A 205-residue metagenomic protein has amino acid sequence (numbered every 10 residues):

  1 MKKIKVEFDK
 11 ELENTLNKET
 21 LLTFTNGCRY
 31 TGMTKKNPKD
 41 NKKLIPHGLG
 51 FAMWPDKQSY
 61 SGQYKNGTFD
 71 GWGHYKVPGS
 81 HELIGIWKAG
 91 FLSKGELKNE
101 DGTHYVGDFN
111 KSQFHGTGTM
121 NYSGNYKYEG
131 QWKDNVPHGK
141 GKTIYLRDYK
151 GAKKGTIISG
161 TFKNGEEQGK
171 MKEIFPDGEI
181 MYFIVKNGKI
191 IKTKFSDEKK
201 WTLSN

Functional and structural regions predicted by a protein language model:
M1-N205: Intrinsically disordered, low-complexity repeat tracts enriched in Gly/Pro/Ser/Thr and acidic residues, frequently
